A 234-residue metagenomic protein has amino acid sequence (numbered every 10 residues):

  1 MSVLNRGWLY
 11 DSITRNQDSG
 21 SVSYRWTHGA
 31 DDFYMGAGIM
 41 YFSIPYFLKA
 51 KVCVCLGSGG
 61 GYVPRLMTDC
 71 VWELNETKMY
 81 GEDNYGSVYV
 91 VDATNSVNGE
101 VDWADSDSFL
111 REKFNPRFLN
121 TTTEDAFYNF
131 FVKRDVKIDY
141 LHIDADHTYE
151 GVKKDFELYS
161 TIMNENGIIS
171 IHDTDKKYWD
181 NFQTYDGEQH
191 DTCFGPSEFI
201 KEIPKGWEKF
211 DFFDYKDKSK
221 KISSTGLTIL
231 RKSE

Functional and structural regions predicted by a protein language model:
M1-I39, F127, Y140: Mobile, glycine- and charge-enriched loop segments and immediately flanking short secondary-structure elements within
Y24-D32, F42-E234: S-adenosylmethionine/decaboxylated-SAM
